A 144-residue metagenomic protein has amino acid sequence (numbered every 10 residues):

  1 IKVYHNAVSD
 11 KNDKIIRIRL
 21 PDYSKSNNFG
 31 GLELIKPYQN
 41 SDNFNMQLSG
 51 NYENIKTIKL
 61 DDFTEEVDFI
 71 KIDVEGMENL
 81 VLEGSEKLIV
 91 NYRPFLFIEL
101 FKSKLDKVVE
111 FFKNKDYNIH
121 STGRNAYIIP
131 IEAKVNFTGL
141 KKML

Functional and structural regions predicted by a protein language model:
I1-L144: Phosphate/nucleotide-binding beta-alpha loop and adjacent structural elements of enzyme active sites
